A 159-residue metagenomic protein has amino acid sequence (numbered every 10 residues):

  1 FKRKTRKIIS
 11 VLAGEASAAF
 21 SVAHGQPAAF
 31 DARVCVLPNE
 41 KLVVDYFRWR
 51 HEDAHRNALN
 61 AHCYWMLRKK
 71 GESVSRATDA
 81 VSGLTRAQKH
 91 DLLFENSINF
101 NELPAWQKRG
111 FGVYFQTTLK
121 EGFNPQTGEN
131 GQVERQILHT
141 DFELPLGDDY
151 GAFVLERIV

Functional and structural regions predicted by a protein language model:
F1-V159: Regulatory and interdomain segments flanking nucleotide-handling catalytic cores in signaling/defense enzymes
